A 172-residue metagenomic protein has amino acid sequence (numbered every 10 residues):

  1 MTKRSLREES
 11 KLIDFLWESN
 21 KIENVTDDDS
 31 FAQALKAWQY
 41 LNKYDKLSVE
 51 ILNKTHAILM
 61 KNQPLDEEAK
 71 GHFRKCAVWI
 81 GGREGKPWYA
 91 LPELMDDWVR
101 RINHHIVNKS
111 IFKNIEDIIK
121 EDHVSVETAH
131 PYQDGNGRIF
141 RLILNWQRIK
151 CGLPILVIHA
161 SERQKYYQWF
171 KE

Functional and structural regions predicted by a protein language model:
M1-E172: FIC/Doc superfamily catalytic core
